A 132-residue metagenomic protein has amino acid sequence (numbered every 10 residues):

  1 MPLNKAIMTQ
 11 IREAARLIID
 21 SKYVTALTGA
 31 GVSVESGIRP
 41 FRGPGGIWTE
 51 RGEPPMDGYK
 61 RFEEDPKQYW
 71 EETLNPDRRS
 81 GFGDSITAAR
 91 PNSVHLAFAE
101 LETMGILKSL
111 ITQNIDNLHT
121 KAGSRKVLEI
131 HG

Functional and structural regions predicted by a protein language model:
M1-G132: Conserved catalytic core of sirtuin-type NAD+-dependent deacylases
